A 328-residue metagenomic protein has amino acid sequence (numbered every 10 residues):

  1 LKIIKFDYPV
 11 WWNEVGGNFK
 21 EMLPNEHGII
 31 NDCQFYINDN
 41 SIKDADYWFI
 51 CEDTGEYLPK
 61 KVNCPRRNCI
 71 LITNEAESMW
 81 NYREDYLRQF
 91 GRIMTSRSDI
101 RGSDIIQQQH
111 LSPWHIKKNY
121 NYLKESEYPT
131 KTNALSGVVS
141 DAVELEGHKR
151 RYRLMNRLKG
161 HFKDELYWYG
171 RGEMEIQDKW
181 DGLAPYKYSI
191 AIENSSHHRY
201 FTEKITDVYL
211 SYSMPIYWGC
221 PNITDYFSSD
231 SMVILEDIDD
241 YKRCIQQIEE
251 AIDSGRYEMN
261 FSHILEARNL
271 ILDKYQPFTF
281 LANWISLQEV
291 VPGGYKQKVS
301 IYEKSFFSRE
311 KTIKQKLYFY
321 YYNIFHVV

Functional and structural regions predicted by a protein language model:
K2-T73, E84-Y167, K179-A191, H198-L210 (+1 more regions): Pol beta-like nucleotidyltransferase catalytic core
N74-W80: A short, histidine- and acid-enriched strand-loop-helix "catalytic/donor-clamping" loop that lines the nucleotide-sugar
G170-R171: Short loop/edge segments at beta-strand edges and connector loops that shape dinucleotide/nucleotide cofactor-binding
